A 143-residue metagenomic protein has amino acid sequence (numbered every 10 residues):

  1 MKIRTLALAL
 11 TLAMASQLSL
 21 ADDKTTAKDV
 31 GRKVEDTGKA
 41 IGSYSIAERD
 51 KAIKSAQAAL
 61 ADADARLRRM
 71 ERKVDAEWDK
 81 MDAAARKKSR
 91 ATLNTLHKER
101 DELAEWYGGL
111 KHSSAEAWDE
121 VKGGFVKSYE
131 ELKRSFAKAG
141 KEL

Functional and structural regions predicted by a protein language model:
M1-A7: Bacterial N-terminal signal peptides that target proteins for export
L8-A9, S19: Cleavable N-terminal signal peptides
M14-S16: N-terminal signal peptide c-region/cleavage motif recognized by signal peptidases
L20-L143: Polar-face residues of amphipathic alpha-helices and helix-prone low-complexity segments
